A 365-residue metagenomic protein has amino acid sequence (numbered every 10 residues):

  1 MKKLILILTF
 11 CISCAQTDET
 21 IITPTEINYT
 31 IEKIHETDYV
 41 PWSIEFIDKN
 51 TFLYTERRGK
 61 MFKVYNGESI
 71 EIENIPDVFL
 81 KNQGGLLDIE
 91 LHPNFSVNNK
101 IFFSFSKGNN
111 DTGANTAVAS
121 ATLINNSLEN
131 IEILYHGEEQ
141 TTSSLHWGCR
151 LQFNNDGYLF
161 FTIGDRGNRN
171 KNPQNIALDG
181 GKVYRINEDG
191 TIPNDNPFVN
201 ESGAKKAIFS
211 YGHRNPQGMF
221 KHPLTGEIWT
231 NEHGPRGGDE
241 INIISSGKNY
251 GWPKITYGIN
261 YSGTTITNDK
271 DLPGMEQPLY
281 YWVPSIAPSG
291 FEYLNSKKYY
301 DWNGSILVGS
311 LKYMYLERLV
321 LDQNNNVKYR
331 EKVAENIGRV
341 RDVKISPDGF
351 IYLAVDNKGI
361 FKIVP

Functional and structural regions predicted by a protein language model:
M1-I22: Bacterial Sec-dependent N-terminal signal peptides
D18-R169, K221, G226-G234, P284-D322 (+1 more regions): Acidic, Gly/Ser/Thr-rich repeat motifs that build Ca2+-stabilized beta-propeller blades
T20-I21, G84-L86, N94-S96, R166-R330: Beta-propeller domain segments
K33, E71, I133, P197 (+2 more regions): Conserved beta-strand positions that form and line the central face of beta-propeller blades
I75-V78, Y257, N336: Short, acidic/turn-prone active-site loops that include or flank metal/cofactor- and phosphate-binding residues
N98, R185, G338-R341: Short, flexible loop segments at boundaries between secondary-structure elements
L151, P216, V343: Conserved RecA-like P-loop NTPase ATPase core
H213, N326-P347: Conserved blade-ending motifs and adjacent loop-strand segments that build the rim/top face of beta-propeller domains
